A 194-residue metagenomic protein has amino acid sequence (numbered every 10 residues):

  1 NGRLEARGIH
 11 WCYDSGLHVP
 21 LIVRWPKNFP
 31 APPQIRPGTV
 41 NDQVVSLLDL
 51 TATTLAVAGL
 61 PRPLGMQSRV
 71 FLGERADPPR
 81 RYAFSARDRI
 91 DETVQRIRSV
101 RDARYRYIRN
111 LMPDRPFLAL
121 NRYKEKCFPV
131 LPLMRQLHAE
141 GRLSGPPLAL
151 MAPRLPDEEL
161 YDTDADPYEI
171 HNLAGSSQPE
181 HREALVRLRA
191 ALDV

Functional and structural regions predicted by a protein language model:
N1-R36, S46, M66: Histidine-centered active-site microenvironments of extracellular/periplasmic hydrolases and transferases
G2, P26, T54-R62, R75 (+5 more regions): A generic secondary-structure signal for well-formed alpha-helical elements
R3-H10, A56, A119-L120, N172-L173: Short, solvent-exposed loop/turn and secondary-structure capping segments
C12, L21, V40, V70 (+2 more regions): Conserved beta-strand positions that form and line the central face of beta-propeller blades
Y13-D14, I90-A174, H181-A184: C-terminal, low-complexity/hydrophilic appendages and adjacent surface loops of extracellular/periplasmic anionic
H18-L21, R80-Y82, Y105, E158: Small-molecule pocket liners
P20-V23, L50-L55, L160-D166: Beta-strand elements within well-structured catalytic alpha/beta cores of enzymes that handle phosphate/sulfate esters
G38-D102, E180-A190: Polar, surface-exposed loop/tail segments that function as active-site lids or cofactor/substrate-recognition elements
